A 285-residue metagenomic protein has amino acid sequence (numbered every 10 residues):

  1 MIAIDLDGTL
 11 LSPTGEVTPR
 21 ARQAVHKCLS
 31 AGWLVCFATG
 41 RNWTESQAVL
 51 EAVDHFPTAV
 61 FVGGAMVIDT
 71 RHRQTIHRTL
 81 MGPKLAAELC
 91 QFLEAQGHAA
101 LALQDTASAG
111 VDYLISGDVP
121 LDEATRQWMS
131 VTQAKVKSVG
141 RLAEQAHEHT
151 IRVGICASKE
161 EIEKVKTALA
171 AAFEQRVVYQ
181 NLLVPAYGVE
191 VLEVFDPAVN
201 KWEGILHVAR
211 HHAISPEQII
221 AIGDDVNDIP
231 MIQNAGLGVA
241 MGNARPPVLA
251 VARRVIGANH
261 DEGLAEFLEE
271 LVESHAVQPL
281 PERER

Functional and structural regions predicted by a protein language model:
M1, V17-T18, V191-R285: Mg2+-dependent phosphoryl-transfer enzymes with acidic/Ser/Thr/Gly-rich catalytic loops
M1-G15, L89, I232: Asp-based phosphoryl-transfer active-site loop
E16-R126: Active-site phosphate-binding/coordination module
A21, S46-L50, V165, L169 (+2 more regions): Hydrophobic packing residues within well-ordered alpha-helices of enzyme cores
R22-S30, E94, A170, L206-R210 (+1 more regions): Surface-exposed amphipathic alpha-helices with a cationic face
W43-Q47, I162-E163, D228-I229: Short, well-ordered alpha-helical microsegments
V53-H55, V62-G63, R71, F173-Q175 (+2 more regions): Short, structured coil segments at secondary-structure junctions
F92, L103-I220: Conserved acidic, metal-coordinating active-site core of Asp-based, Mg2+-dependent phosphoryl-transfer enzymes
